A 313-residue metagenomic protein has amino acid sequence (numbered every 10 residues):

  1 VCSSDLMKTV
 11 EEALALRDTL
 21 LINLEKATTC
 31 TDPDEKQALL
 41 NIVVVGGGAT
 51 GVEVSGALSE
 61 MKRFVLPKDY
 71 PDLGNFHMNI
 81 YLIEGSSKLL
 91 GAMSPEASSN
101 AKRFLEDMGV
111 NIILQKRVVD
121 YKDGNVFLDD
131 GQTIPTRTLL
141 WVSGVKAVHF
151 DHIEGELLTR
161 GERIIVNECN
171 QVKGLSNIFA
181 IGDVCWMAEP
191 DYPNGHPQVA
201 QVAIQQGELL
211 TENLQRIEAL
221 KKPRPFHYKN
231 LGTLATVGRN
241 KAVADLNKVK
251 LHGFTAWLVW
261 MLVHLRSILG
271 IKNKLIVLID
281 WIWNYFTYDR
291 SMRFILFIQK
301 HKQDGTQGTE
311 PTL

Functional and structural regions predicted by a protein language model:
V1-S3: Short, small-residue-biased leader/transition segments that mark boundaries at the very start of proteins
L6-T31, G124-N125, T133-Q205: FAD-site-proximal beta/loop scaffold in flavoenzymes
D18-N75: Rossmann-like NAD(P)H-binding beta-loop-alpha module
S59-E168, V172-G174, P223: A Rossmann-like FAD-binding core segment of flavoenzymes
E60-R63, Q201-Y228: Internal hydrophobic alpha-helix adjacent to the cofactor/substrate pocket in enzyme cavities
I164-A180, F226, R239-W257: FAD-binding beta-loop-beta segment adjacent to the flavin cofactor pocket
K241-L313: C-terminal auxiliary extensions adjacent to catalytic cores
